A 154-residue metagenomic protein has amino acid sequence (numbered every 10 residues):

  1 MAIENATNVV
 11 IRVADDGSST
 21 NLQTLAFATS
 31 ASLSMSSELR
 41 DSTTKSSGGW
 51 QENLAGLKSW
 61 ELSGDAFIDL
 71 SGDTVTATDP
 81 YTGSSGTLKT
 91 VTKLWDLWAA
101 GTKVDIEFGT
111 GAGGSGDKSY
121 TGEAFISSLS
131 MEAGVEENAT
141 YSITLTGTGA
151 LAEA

Functional and structural regions predicted by a protein language model:
A2-L70, S119-T144: Solvent-exposed edge beta-strands and adjacent loop segments that serve as assembly or binding interfaces
T76-E123: Short, acidic/charged, Gly/Pro-enriched secondary-structure junctions
F108, L145-G147: Hydrophobic residues in beta-strands and at strand termini
T148-A152: Hydrophobic lipid-interacting interfaces of membrane-associated proteins
